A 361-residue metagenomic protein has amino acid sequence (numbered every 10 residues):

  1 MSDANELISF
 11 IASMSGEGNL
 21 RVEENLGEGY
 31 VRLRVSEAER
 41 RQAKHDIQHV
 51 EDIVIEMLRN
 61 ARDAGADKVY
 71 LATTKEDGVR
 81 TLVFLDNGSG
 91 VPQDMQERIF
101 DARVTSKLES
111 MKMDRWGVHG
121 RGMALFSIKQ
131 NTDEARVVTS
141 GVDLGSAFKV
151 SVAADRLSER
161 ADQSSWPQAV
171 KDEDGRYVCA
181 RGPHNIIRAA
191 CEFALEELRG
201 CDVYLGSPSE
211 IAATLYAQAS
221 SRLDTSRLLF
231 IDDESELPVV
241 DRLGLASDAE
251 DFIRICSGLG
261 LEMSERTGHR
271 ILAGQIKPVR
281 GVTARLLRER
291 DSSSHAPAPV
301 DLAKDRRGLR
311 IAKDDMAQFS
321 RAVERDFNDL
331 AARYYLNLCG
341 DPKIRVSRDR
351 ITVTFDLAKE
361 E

Functional and structural regions predicted by a protein language model:
M1-L58, V178-E361: Bergerat-fold GHKL ATPase/HATPase_c domain
K44-E76, A124-K129, D329-L330: Conserved ATP-binding N-box helix of the HATPase_c
K75, V152-R156, K359: Non-catalytic surface loops within mature trypsin-like serine protease
E76-G78, S347: Structural motif
G78-L82, S146: Short beta-strand element(s) in the Bergerat
D86: Acidic ATP/Mg2+-coordinating residue in the GHKL
V91-V150: Flexible ATP-lid and adjacent glycine-rich G1/G2 motifs of the Bergerat
V137-A147, A153-V178: C-terminal end segment of the histidine kinase catalytic
